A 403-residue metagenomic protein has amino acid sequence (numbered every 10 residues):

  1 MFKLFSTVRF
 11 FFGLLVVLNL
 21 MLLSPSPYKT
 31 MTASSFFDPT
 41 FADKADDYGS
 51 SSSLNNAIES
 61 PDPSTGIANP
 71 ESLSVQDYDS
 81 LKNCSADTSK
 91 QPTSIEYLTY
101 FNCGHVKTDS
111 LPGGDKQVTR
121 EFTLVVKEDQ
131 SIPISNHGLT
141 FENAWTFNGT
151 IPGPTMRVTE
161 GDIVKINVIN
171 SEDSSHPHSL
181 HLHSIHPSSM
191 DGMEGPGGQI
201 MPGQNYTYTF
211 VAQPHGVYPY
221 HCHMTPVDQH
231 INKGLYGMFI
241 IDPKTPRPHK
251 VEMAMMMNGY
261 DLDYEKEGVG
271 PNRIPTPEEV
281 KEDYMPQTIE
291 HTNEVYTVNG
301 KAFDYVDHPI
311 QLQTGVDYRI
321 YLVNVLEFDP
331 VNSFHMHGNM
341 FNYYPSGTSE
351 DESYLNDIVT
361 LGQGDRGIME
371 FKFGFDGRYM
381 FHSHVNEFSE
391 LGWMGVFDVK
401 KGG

Functional and structural regions predicted by a protein language model:
M1-L4: N-terminal secretory signal peptides that target proteins for export/translocation
R9-S24: Hydrophobic membrane-insertion alpha-helices, especially the h-region of bacterial N-terminal signal peptides
P27-H178, H186-S188, N205, K250 (+3 more regions): N-terminal, post-signal-peptide metal-ligating segments of extracellular/periplasmic oxidoreductases, dominated by
F41, E96, N102, G195-Q199 (+3 more regions): Surface-exposed, Gly/Pro/Thr- and Asp/Glu-enriched linker/hinge segments that connect structured elements
V126-F239, F328-G362, Y379-D398: Histidine- and aromatic-enriched segments that form or immediately flank copper-ligand environments
A212, M224, I241-P243, M255-G259 (+1 more regions): Short, structured patches in soluble enzyme cores that scaffold and shape functional sites
I240-M256, Y264-E265, K401-G403: Low-complexity, Pro/Ser/Thr- and charge-rich linker/hinge segments at domain boundaries
E267-R273: Solenoidal tandem-repeat scaffolds enriched in leucines and small polar residues
